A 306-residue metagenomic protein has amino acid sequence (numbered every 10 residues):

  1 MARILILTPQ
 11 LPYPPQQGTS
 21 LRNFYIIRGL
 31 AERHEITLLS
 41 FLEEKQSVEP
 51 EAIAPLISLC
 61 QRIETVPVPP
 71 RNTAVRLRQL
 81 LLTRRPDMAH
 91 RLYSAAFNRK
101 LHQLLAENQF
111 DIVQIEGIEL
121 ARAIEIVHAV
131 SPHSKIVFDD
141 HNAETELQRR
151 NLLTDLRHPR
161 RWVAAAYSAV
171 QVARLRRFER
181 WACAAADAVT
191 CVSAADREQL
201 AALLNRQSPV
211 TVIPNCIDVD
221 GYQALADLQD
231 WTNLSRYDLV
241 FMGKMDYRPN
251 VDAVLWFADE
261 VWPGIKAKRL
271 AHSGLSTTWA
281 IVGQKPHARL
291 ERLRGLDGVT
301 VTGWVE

Functional and structural regions predicted by a protein language model:
M1-E64, N108, H272: N-terminal subdomain of nucleotide-sugar transferases
A2-I4, A129-R160: Active-site proximal beta-strand in glycosyltransferases
L5, W231-V254, A258, W262: Conserved donor-binding/catalytic core segment of Leloir-type glycosyltransferases
T37, V113-Q114, A184-S193: A short beta-strand/loop micro-motif in the catalytic core of glycosyltransferases that engages the nucleotide-sugar
V68-R122, I126, W162-A185: Conserved nucleotide-sugar donor-binding subdomain of glycosyltransferases
R149-R150, A201, I217-N233, E291: Acidic anion/phosphate-binding donor-loop and adjacent secondary structure in glycosyltransferase catalytic cores
A195, C216: Carbohydrate-associated surface elements
K268-E306: Nucleotide-activated donor-binding/catalytic signature segment of Leloir-type glycosyltransferases, i.e., the conserved
